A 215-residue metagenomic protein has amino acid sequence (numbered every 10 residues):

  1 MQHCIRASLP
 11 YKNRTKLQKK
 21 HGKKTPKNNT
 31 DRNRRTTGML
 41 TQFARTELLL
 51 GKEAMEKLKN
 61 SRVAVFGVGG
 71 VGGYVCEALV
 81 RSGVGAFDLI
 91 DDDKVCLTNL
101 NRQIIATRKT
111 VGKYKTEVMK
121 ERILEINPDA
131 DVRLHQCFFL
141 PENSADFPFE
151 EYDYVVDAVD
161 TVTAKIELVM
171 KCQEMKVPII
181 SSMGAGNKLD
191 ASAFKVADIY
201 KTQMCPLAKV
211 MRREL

Functional and structural regions predicted by a protein language model:
K24, N33-A64: N-terminal charged helix/coil linker that caps or initiates catalytic domains
F66-G67, I90: Conserved N-terminal Rossmann-fold NAD(P)-binding element of oxidoreductases
V71: Hydrophobic/small residue at the entry helix of a nucleotide-binding pocket
R81-A86: Conserved S-adenosyl-L-methionine
D91-N127: Glycine-rich phosphate-binding loop and adjoining beta1-alpha1-beta2 segment of Rossmann-like nucleotide-binding folds
Q136-S144: Conserved SAM/SAH-binding loop
Y154-L215: E1/E1-like adenylate-forming module used to activate ubiquitin-like modifiers and sulfur-carrier proteins
